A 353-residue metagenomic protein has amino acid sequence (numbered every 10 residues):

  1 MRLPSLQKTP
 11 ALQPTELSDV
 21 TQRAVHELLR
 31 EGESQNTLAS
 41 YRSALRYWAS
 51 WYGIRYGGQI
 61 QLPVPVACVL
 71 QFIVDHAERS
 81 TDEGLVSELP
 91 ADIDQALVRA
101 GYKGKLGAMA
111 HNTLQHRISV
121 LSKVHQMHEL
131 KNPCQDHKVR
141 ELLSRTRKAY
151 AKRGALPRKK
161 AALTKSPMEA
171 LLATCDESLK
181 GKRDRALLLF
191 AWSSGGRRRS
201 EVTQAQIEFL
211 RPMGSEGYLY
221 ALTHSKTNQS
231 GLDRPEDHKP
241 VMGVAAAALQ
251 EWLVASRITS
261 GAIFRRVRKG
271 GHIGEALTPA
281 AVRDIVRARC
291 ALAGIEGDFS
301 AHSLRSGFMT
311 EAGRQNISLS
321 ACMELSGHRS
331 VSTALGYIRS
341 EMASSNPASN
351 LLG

Functional and structural regions predicted by a protein language model:
Q22, H26-N36, R46-A155, T174-E177: N-terminal core-binding DNA-recognition domain of tyrosine recombinases/integrases
K148-A170, G217, Q229-V244, I258-G261 (+1 more regions): DNA breakage-rejoining catalytic core of tyrosine-based enzymes
K165-R199: Basic, Lys/Arg- and aromatic-enriched nucleic-acid-binding interface segment
F190-A205, Q315-I317, H328: A short, glycine-centered helix-capping/turn motif at helix boundaries that positions DNA-contacting or catalytic
T203-E251: Conserved tyrosine-mediated DNA breakage-rejoining catalytic core shared by Y-recombinases
P240-E296: Active-site/catalytic core of tyrosine-dependent DNA strand-transfer enzymes
I258-T259, R283-E324, A343, L352: Short, basic (Lys/Arg/His-rich) helix/loop patches that form interaction surfaces in the mid-to-C-terminal regions
S326-L351: Catalytic-site neighborhood detector that most strongly recognizes the C-terminal catalytic loop/helix of tyrosine
